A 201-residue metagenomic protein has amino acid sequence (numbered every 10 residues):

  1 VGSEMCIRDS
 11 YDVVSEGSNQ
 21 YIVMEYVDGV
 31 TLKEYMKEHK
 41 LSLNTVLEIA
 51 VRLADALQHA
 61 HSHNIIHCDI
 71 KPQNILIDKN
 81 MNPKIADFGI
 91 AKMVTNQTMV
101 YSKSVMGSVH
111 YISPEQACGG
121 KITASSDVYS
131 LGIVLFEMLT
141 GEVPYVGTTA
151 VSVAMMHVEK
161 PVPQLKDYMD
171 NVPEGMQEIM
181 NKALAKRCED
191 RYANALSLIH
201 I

Functional and structural regions predicted by a protein language model:
V1-C6, I201: Short, small-residue-biased leader/transition segments that mark boundaries at the very start of proteins
V13: Activation-segment/catalytic-loop signature of the eukaryotic protein kinase fold
G17-T31, Y35: Conserved short submotifs of the Hanks-type protein kinase catalytic core that shape the nucleotide-binding pocket
I49-A50: Activation segment signature within eukaryotic-like protein kinase domains
L53-I65: Protein kinase catalytic-loop region centered on the HRD/HxD motif
S102-I112: Conserved activation segment of eukaryotic-like protein kinases, specifically the C-terminal portion of the activation
H110-I199: C-terminal lobe helix-coil module of Hanks-type protein kinase domains
